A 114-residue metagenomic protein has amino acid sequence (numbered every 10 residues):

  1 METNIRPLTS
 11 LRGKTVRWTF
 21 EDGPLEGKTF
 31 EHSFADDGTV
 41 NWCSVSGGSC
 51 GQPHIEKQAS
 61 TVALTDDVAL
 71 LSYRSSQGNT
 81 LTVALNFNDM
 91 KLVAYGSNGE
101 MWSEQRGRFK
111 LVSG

Functional and structural regions predicted by a protein language model:
M1-E26: Tryptophan-anchored aromatic micro-motifs
I5-L8, F30-S33, S60-A63, T82-A84: Short linear motifs in intrinsically disordered
R6, L70-G114: Beta-sheet ligand-binding and adhesion/scaffold domains
S10-R17, D37-N41, T65-S72, L92: Short, hydrophobic/aromatic-rich segments at coil-to-beta transitions
T19-E21, A35, C43, R74 (+1 more regions): A structural detector for beta-sheet-dominated domains
E26-A59, N98: N-terminal glycine/threonine-rich, aromatic-flanked beta-hairpin/loop signature
A35-T39, A63, F87-D89, L111: A short, sequence-level motif marking secondary-structure junctions
G47-L85: Contiguous, well-ordered beta-strand patches that form the walls/edges of small beta-barrel/beta-sandwich domains
